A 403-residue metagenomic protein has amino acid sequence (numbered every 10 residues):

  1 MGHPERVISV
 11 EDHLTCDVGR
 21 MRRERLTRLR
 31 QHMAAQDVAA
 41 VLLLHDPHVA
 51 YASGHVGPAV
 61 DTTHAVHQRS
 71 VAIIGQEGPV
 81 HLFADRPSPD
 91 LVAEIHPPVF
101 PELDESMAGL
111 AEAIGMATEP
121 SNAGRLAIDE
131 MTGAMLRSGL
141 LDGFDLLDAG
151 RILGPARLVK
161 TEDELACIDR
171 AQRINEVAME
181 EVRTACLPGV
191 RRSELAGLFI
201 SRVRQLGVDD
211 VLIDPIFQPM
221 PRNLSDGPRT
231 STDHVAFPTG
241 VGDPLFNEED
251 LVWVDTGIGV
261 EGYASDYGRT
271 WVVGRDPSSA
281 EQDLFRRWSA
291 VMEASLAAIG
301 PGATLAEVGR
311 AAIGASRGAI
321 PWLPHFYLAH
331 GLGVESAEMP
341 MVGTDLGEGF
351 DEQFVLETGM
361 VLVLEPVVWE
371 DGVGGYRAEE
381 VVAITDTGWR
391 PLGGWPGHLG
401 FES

Functional and structural regions predicted by a protein language model:
M1-S403: Active-site neighborhoods and metal-handling regions in enzymes and metal-associated proteins
